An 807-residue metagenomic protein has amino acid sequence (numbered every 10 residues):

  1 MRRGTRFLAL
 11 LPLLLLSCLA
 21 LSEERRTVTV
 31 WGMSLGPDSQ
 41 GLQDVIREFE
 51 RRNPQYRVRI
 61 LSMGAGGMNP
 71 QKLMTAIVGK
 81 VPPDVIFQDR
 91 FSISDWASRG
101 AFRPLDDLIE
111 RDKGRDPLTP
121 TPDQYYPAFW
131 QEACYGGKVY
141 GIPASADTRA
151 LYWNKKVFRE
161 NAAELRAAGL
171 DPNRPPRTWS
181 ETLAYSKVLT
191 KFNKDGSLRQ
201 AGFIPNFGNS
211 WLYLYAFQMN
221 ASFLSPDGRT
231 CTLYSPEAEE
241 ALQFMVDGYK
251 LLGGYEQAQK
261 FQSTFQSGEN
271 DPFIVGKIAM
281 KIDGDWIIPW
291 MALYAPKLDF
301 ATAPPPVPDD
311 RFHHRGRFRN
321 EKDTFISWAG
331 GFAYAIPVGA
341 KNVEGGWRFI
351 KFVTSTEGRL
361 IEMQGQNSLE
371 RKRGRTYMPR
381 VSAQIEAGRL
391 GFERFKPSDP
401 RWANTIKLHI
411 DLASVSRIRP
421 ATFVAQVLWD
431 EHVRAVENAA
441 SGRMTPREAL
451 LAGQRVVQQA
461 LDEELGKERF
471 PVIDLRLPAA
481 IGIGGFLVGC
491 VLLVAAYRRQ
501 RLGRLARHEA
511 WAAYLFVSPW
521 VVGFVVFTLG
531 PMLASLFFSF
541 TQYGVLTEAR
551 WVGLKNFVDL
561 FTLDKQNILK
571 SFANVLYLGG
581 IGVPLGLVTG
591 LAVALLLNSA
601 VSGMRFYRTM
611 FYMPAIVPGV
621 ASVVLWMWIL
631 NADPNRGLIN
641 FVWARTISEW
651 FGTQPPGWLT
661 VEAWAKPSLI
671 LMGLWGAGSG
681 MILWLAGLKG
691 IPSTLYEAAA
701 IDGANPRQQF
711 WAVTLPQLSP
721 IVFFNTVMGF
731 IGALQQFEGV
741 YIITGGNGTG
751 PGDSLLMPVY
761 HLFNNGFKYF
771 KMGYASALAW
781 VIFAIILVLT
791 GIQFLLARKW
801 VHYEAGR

Functional and structural regions predicted by a protein language model:
L8, F470-V472, L487-F516, S602-M604 (+1 more regions): Transmembrane alpha-helical segments of polytopic membrane transport and secretion proteins
E48-Y125, E160-N161, L165-R166, D271-P272 (+4 more regions): Extracytoplasmic "Venus flytrap"/periplasmic binding protein-like
R90-A150, L183, Y215-A216, A301-P304 (+1 more regions): Hinge/lid segment of periplasmic solute-binding proteins
Y135-S145, R149, W179-C231, I278: Extracytoplasmic/periplasmic solute-binding protein
E181-V188, D227-S263, P304-D310: Glycine-centered hinge/linker elements that transmit conformational signals in sensory and ligand-binding systems
I287-K297, P308-D430: C-terminal lobe and pocket-closing loops of periplasmic/extracytoplasmic Venus-flytrap solute-binding proteins
A403-V488: Conserved C-terminal helix/tail region of periplasmic/extracytoplasmic solute-binding proteins
A512-R807: A structural signal for multi-pass alpha-helical bundles of membrane permease subunits that mediate small-molecule
